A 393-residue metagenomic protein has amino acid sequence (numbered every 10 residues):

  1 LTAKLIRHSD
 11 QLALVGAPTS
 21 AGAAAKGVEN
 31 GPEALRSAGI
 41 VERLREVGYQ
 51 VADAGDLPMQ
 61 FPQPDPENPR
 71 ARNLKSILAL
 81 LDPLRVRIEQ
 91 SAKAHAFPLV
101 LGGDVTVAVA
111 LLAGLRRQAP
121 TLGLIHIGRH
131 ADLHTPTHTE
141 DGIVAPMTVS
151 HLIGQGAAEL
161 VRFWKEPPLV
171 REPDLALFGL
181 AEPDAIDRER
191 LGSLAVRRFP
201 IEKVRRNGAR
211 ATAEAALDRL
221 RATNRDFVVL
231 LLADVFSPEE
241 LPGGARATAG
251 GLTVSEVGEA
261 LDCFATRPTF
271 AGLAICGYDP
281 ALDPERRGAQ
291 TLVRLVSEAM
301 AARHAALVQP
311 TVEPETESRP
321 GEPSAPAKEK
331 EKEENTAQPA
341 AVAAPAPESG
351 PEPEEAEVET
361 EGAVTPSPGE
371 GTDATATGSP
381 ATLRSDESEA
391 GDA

Functional and structural regions predicted by a protein language model:
T2-T19, A25-L99, R117, R197-A393: Catalytic cores of soluble, metal-dependent hydrolases
K4-H8, R117-A119, G142-I143, E166-V170 (+2 more regions): Solvent-exposed alpha-helices and their adjacent loops that cap or buttress functional pockets in soluble metabolic
V15, G103, I127-R129, F178 (+1 more regions): Active-site flanking residues adjacent to catalytic metal/cofactor-binding acidic residues
K93, F97-K165, E172, R267: Active-site histidine-anchored catalytic micro-motif
H126-R129, I153, D174, G179-E182 (+2 more regions): Short, structured patches in soluble enzyme cores that scaffold and shape functional sites
H134, D184-A185, P280-D283: Active-site environment of divalent metal-dependent phosphoester hydrolases
G156-A158, A176-D184, L220, T253-G258: A general structural motif
P183-S193: Short, glycine/polar-rich helix-capping loops at beta-to-alpha or helix-loop-helix junctions that flank or form
